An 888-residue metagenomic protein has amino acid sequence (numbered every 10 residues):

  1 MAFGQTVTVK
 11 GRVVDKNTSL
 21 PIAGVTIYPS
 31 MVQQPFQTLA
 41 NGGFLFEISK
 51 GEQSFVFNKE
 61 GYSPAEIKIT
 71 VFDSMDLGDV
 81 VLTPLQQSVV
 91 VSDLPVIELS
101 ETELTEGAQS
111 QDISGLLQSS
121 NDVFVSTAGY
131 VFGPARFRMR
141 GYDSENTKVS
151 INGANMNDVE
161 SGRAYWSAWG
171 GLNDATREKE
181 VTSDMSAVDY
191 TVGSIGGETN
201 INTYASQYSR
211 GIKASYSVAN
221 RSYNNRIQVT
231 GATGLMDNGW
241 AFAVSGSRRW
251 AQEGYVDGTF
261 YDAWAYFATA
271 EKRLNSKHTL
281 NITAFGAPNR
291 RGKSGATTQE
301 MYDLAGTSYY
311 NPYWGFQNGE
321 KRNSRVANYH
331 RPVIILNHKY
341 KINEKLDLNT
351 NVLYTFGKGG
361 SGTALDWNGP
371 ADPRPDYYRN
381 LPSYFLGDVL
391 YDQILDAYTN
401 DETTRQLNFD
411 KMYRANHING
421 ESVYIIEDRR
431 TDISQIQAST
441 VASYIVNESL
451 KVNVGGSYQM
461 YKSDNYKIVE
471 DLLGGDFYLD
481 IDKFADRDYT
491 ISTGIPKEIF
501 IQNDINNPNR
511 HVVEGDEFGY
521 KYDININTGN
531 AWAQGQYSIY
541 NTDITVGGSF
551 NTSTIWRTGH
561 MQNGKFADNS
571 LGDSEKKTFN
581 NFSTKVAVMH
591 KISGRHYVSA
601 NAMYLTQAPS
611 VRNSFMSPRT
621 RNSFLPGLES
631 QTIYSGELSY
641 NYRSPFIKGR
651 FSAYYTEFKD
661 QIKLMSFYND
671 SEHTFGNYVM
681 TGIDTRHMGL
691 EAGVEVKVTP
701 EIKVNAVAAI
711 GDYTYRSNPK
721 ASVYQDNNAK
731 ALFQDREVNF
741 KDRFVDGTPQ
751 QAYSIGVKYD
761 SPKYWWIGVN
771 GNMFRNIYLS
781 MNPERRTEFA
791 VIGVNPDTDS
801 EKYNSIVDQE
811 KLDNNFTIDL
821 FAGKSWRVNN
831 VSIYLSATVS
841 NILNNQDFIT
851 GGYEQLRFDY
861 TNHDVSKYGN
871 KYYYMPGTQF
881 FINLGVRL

Functional and structural regions predicted by a protein language model:
L45-E47, V125, N155-M185, N202-Y204 (+1 more regions): Short acidic/polar hinge/loop motifs at secondary-structure boundaries that mediate gating or recognition
G78-P84, Q111-L116, A135-R138, W166-W169 (+3 more regions): N-terminal periplasmic accessory domains that precede and gate Gram-negative outer-membrane beta-barrel machines
S186-V188, G197-L235, G246-G258, I524 (+1 more regions): Short strand-turn segments of transmembrane beta-barrel domains in outer membranes, especially the first one or two
R290-G292, A296-M301, I499-H511, T554-K565 (+8 more regions): Surface-exposed extracellular loop regions of Gram-negative outer-membrane beta-barrel proteins, predominantly
Y310-V333, N337, S574-S583, A587 (+7 more regions): Outer-membrane beta-barrel signature, preferentially recognizing the C-terminal barrel domain of Gram-negative
I425, K451-S593, K720, Y724: Signature of Gram-negative outer-membrane beta-barrel scaffolds
Y655-E657, Y678-E784, G885-R887: Gram-negative outer-membrane beta-barrel transporters
K659, V704, M773-V794, K824-L888: C-terminal beta-signal and adjacent terminal beta-strands/loops of Gram-negative outer-membrane beta-barrel proteins
